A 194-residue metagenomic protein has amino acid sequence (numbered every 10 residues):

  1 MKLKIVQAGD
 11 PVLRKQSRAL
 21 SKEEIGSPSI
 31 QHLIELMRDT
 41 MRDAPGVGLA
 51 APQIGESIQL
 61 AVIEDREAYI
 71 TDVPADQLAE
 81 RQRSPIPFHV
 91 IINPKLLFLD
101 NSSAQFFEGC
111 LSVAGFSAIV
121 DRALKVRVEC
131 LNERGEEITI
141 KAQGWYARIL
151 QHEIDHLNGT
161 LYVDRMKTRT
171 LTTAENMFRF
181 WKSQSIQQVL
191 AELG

Functional and structural regions predicted by a protein language model:
M1-Q151, H156-G194: Active-site rim/adjacent substrate-binding subdomains
